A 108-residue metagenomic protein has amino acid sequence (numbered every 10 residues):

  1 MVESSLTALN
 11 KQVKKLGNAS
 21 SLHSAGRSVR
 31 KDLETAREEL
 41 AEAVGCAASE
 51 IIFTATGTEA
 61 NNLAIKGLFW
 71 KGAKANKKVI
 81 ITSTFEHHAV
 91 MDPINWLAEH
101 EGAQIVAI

Functional and structural regions predicted by a protein language model:
M1-I108: Pyridoxal 5′-phosphate
